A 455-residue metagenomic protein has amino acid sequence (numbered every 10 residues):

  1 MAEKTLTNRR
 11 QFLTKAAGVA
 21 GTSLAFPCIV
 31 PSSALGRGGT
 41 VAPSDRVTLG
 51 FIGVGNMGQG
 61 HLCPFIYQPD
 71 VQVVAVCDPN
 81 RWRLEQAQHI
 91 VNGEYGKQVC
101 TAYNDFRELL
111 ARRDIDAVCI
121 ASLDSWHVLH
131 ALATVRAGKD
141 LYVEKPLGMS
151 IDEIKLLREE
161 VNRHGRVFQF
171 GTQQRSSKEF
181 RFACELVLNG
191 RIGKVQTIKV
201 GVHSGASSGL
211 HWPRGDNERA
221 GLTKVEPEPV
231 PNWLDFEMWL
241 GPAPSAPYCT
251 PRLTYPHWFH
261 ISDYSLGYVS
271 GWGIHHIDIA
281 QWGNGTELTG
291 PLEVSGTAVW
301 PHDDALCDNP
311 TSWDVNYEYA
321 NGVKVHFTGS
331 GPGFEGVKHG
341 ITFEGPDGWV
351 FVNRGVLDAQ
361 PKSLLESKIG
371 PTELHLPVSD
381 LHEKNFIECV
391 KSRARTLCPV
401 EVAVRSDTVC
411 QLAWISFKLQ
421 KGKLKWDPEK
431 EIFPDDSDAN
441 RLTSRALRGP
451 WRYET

Functional and structural regions predicted by a protein language model:
M1-V143, D152-V167: N-terminal glycine-/serine-/threonine-rich beta1-alpha1-beta2 phosphate-ribose binding loop of Rossmann-like
K15-A42, D308, E388-T455: C-terminal helix-rich "cap/oligomerization" subdomain common to oxidoreductases
G53, R191-G209, P231, D235-E237 (+3 more regions): NAD(P)-dependent dehydrogenases' Rossmann-like dinucleotide-binding region
V54-H61, V350-W426: C-terminal structured subdomain/cap of oxidoreductase catalytic cores
D140, G148-W233: A contiguous active-site-proximal alpha/beta segment in oxidoreductase catalytic domains
F170-T172, V225-E226, S262-S270, V299-D304 (+3 more regions): Active-site rim elements
P227-W233, E237-N321: Rossmann-like dinucleotide-binding domain that binds NAD(P)(H)
A305, N309-L381: NAD(P)-dinucleotide binding in Rossmann-like oxidoreductases
